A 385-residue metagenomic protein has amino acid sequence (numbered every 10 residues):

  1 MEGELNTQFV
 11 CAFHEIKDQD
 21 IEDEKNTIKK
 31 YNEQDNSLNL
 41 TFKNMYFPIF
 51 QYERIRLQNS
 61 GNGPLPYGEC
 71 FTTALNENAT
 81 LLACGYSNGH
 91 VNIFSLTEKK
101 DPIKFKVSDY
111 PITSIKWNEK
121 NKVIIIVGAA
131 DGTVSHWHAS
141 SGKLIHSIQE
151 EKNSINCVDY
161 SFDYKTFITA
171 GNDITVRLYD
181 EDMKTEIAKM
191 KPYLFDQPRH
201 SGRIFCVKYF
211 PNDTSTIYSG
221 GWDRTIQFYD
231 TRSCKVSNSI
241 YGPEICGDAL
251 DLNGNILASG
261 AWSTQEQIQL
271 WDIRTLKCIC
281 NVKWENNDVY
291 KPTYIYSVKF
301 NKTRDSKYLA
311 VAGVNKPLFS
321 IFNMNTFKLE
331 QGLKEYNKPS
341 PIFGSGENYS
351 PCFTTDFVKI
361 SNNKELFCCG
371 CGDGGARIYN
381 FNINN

Functional and structural regions predicted by a protein language model:
M1-T72, N78-L81, G85, N92: Intrinsically disordered, low-complexity acidic/Ser/Thr/Pro-rich linker and tail segments in large eukaryotic scaffolds
Y52-L65, D101-S108, L144-E150, E186-R199 (+4 more regions): Short C-terminal beta-strands that terminate individual repeats in beta-propeller domains, predominantly WD40 blades
Y67-A74, D109-W117, N153-Y160, F195-Y209 (+4 more regions): Canonical WD40 repeat/beta-propeller blade segments in eukaryotic WD-repeat proteins
L82, I124-I125, F167, I217 (+3 more regions): Hydrophobic beta-strand positions that form the internal "hydrophobic ladder" of WD40/Gbeta-like beta-propeller blades
G85-N88, G128-D131, A170-D173, E181 (+4 more regions): Conserved strand-to-loop turn within each blade of WD40 beta-propeller repeats
V91-S95, V134-H138, V176-E181, I226-D230 (+3 more regions): WD40-repeat beta-propellers
V158-S239: Solenoidal tandem-repeat scaffolds enriched in leucines and small polar residues
S237-N385: Structured C-terminal portions of repeat-based eukaryotic scaffold domains
